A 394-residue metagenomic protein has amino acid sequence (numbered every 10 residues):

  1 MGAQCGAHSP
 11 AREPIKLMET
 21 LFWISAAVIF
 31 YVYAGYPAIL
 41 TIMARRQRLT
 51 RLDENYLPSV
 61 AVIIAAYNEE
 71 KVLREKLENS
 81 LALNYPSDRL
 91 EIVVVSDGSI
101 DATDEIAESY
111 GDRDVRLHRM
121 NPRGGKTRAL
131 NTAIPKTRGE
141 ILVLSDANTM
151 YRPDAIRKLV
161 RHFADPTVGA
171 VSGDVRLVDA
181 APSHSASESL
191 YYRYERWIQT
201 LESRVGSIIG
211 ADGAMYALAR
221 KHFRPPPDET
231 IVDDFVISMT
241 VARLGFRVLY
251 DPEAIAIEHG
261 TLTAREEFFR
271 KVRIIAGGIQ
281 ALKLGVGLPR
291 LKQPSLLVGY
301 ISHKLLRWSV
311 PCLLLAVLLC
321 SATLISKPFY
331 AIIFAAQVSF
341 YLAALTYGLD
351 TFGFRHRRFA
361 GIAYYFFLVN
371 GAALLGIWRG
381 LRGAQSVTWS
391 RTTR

Functional and structural regions predicted by a protein language model:
K16-E54: N-terminal membrane-anchoring/stem segments of glycan-assembly enzymes
E54, R307-A384: Membrane-embedded multi-pass helical conduit in multi-pass membrane proteins, especially envelope-biosynthetic
P58-A61, E91, V236: Cell-envelope/extracellular polymer assembly enzymes that use nucleotide-activated donors
N79, P86, S96-D104, P122 (+1 more regions): A conserved acidic beta->alpha catalytic loop
R89-V93, D104-K136, P182, A186-Y192 (+1 more regions): Conserved donor nucleotide-binding strand/loop of the catalytic core
T127-A129, S145, P153-T230, Y365: Long helical/loop segments within the catalytic core of UDP-sugar-dependent glycosyltransferases, especially the large
L142: Short aromatic/hydrophobic "clamp" motif used to bind/position activated sugar donors
F163-E195, E229-D233, S238-H303, Y365 (+1 more regions): Catalytic donor/gating beta->alpha subdomain of glycosyltransferases that bind UDP-sugars
